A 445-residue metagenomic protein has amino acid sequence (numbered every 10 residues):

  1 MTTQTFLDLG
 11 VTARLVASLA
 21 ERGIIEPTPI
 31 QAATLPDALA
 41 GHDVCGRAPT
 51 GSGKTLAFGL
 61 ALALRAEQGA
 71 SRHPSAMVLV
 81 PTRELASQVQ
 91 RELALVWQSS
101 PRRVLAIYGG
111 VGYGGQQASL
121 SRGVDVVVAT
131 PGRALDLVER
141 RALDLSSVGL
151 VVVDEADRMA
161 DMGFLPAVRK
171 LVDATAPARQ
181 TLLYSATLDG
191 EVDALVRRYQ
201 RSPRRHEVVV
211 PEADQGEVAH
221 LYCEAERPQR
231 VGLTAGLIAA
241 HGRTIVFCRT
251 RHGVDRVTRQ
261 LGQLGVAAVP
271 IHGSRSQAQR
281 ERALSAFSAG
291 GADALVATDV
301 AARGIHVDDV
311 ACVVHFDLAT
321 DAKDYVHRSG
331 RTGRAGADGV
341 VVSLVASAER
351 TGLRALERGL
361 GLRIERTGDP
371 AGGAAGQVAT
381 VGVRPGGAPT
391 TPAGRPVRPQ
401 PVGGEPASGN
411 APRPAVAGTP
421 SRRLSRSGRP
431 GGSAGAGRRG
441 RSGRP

Functional and structural regions predicted by a protein language model:
M1-L7, G440-P445: Short, low-complexity, intrinsically disordered N-terminal peptides in bacterial proteins
T2-V378: Conserved helicase RecA-like core
A289, E357-G359, R363-P445: Basic Arg/Gly/Lys-rich low-complexity intrinsically disordered segments
